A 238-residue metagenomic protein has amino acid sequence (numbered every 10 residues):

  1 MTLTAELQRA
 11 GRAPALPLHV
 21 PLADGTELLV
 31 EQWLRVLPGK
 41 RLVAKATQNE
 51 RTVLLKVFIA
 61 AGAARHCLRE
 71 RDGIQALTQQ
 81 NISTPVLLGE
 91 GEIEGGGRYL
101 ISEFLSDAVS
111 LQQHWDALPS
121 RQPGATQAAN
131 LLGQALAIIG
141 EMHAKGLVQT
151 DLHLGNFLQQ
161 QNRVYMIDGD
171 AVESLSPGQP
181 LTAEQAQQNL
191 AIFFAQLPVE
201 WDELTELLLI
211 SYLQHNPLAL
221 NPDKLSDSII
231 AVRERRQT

Functional and structural regions predicted by a protein language model:
M1-E31: Juxta-kinase regulatory segment immediately upstream of eukaryotic protein kinase catalytic domains
H19-Q112, Q134, I139-K145: Conserved ATP-binding subdomain of kinase catalytic cores across diverse folds
S106, L154, A171-E173: Short, glycine/acidic-enriched loop or turn micro-motifs at the edges of active sites
S110-Q122: AlphaC helix of the protein kinase catalytic domain
A125, A129-L136: Conserved short alpha-helix within the protein kinase catalytic core
A144-L154: Catalytic-loop of the protein kinase fold
N156-I167: Conserved protein kinase catalytic/activation segment
Y165-T238: C-lobe/activation-segment region of protein kinase-like
